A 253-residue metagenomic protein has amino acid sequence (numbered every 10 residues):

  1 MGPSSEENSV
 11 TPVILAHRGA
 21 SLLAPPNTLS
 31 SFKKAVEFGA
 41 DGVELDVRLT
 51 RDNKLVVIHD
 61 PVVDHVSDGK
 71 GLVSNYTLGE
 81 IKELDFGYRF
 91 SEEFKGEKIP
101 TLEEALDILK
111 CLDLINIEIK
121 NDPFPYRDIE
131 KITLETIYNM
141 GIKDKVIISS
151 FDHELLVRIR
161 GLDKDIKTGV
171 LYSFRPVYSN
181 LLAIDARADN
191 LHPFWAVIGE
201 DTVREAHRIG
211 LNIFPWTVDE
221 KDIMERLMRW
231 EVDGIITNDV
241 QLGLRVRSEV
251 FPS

Functional and structural regions predicted by a protein language model:
M1-S253: Phosphate-group recognition and catalysis centered on beta-loop-alpha active-site segments
